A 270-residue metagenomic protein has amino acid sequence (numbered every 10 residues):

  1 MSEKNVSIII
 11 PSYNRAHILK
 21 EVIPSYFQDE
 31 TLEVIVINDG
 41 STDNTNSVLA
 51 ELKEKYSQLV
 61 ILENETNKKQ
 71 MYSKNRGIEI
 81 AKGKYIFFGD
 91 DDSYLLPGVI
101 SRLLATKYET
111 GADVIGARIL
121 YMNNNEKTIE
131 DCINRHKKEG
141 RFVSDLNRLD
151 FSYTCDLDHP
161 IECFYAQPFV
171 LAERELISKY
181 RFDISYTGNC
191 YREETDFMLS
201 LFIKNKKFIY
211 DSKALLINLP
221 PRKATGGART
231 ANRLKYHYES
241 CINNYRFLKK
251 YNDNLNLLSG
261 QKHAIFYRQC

Functional and structural regions predicted by a protein language model:
R15-Q28: Short, well-formed alpha-helical segments that are part of the catalytic scaffolds of diverse glycosyltransferases
S25, N38-V48, T66, S93: A conserved acidic beta->alpha catalytic loop
N64-A81: Glycine-rich, basic loop-to-helix element that forms the pyrophosphate-binding segment of sugar-nucleotide handling
I86: Short aromatic/hydrophobic "clamp" motif used to bind/position activated sugar donors
G98-K137: Conserved donor NDP-sugar-binding/catalytic core segment of glycosyltransferases
F151-A172: A recurrent flexible, glycine/aromatic-enriched loop bordering the glycosyltransferase active site that acts as
F164-V170, L176-Y180, T187-A214: A short, conserved alpha-helix in the catalytic core of glycosyltransferases
K206, K213-N218, G226-L258: Catalytic core of nucleotide-sugar-dependent glycosyltransferases
